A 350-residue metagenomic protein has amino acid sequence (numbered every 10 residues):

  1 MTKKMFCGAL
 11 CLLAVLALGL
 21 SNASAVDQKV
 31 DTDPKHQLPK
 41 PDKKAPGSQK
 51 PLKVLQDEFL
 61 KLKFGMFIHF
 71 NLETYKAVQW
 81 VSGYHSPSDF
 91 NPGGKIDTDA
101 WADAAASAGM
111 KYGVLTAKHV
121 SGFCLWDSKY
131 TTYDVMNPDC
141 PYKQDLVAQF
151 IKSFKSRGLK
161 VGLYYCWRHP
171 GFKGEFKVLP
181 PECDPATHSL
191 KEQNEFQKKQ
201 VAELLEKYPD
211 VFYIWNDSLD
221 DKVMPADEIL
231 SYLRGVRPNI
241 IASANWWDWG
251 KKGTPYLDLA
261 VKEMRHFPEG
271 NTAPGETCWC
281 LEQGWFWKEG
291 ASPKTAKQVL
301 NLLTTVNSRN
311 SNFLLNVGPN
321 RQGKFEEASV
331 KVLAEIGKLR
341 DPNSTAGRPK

Functional and structural regions predicted by a protein language model:
M1-L10: Bacterial N-terminal signal peptides that target proteins for export
M5-F6, G19, M66: Intrinsically disordered low-complexity regions specifically enriched for long asparagine
G8-A9, A23, I68: Intrinsically disordered, low-complexity segments enriched in polar/charged small residues
A9-G19: Bacterial N-terminal signal peptides
G19, A23-A25: Boundary at the C-terminal end of the N-terminal hydrophobic targeting segment
V26-K350: Mature catalytic domains of secreted/periplasmic carbohydrate-active enzymes
